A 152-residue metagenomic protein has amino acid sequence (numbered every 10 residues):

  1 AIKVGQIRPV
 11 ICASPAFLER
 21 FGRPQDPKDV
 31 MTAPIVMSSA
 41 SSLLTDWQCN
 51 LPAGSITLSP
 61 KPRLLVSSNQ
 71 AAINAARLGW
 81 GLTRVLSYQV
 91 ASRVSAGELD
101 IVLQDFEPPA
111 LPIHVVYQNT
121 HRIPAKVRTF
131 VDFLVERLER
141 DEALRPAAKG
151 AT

Functional and structural regions predicted by a protein language model:
A1-S38: Flexible hinge/capping segments at coil-to-helix
I2, K28, I73-N74, R128: Alpha-helical segments flanking ligand/cofactor-binding loops in enzyme cores
P15-A16, Q70, Y88-Q89: Alpha-helix/helix-capping structural signal
P34-A53: Secondary-structure junction motif
M37, L58-S68, F106: Short beta-strand-to-loop elements that line the ligand-binding cleft of bilobed periplasmic-binding protein-like
I73-E98: A ligand-binding cleft/hinge motif common to bilobed small-molecule-binding domains
S87-A96, F106-T152: C-terminal effector-binding regulatory domain of bacterial HTH transcription factors
